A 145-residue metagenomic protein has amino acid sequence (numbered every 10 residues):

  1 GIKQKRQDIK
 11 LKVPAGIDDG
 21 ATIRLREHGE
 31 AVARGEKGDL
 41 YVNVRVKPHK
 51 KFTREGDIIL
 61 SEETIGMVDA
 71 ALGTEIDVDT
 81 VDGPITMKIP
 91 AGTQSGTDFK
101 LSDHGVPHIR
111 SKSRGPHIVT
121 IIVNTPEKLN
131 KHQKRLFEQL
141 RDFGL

Functional and structural regions predicted by a protein language model:
G1-L145: Charged, often glycine-enriched C-terminal and inter-domain segments that act as flexible interaction/assembly
